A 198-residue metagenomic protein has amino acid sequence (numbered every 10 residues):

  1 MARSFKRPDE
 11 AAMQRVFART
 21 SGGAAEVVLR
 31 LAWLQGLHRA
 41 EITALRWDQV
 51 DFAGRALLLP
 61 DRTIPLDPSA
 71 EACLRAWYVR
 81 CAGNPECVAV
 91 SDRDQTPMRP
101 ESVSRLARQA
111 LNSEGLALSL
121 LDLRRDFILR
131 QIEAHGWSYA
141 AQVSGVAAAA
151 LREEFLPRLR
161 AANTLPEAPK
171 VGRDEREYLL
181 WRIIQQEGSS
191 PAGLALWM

Functional and structural regions predicted by a protein language model:
M1-Q14, P60-S69, A82-E86: DNA breakage-rejoining catalytic core of tyrosine-based enzymes
F5-R39, R124: Basic, Lys/Arg- and aromatic-enriched nucleic-acid-binding interface segment
V28-L29, A40-L45, A140: Alpha-helix N-cap/helix-start motif at helix boundaries, enriched for small hydrophobics
Q35, A44-L74: Conserved tyrosine-mediated DNA breakage-rejoining catalytic core shared by Y-recombinases
D67-L116: Active-site/catalytic core of tyrosine-dependent DNA strand-transfer enzymes
S104-Q142, A161, A168-P169: Short, basic (Lys/Arg/His-rich) helix/loop patches that form interaction surfaces in the mid-to-C-terminal regions
W137, S144-E177, W181-Q185: Catalytic-site neighborhood detector that most strongly recognizes the C-terminal catalytic loop/helix of tyrosine
I183-M198: Intrinsically disordered, low-complexity regulatory regions of eukaryotic nuclear gene-regulatory proteins
